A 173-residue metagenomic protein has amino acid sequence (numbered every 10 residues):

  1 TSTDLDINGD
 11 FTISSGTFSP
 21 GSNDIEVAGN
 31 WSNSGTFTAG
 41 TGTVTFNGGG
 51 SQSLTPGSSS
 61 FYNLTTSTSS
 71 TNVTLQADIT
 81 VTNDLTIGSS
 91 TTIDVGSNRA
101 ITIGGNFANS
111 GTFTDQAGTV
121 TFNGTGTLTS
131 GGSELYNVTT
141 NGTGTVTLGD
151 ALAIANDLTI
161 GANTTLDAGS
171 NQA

Functional and structural regions predicted by a protein language model:
T1-A173: Extracellular beta-sheet-rich ligand-binding/adhesion modules
